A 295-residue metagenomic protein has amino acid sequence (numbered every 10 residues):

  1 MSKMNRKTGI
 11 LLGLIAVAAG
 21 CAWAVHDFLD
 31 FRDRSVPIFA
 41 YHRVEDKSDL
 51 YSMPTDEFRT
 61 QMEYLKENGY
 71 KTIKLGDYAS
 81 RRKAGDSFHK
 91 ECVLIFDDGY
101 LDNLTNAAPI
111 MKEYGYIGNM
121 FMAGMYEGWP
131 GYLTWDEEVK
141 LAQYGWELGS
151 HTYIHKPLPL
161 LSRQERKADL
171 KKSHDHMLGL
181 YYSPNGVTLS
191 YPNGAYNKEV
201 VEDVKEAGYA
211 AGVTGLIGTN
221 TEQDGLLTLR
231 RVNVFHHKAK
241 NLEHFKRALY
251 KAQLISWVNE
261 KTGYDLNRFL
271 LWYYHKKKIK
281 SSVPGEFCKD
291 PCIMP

Functional and structural regions predicted by a protein language model:
M1-V17: N-terminal Sec-pathway targeting helices
G20-I95, L101-D102, L160-P295: C-terminal active-site subregion of NodB/CE4 polysaccharide deacetylases
H42, H151, H155: Histidine-centered divalent metal-coordination motifs
E45-D46, Y114, G118-N119: Catalytic domains that recognize anionic headgroups
I95-F96, G149: Generic enzyme active-site microenvironment
Y100-L101, I154: Short, glycine/acidic-enriched loop or turn micro-motifs at the edges of active sites
A108-G115, L133-S150: Acidic (Asp/Glu)-rich catalytic clusters
F121, H151, G212-T214: Short beta-strand and adjacent tight-turn residues that come in two discontinuous sequence segments and form the edges
